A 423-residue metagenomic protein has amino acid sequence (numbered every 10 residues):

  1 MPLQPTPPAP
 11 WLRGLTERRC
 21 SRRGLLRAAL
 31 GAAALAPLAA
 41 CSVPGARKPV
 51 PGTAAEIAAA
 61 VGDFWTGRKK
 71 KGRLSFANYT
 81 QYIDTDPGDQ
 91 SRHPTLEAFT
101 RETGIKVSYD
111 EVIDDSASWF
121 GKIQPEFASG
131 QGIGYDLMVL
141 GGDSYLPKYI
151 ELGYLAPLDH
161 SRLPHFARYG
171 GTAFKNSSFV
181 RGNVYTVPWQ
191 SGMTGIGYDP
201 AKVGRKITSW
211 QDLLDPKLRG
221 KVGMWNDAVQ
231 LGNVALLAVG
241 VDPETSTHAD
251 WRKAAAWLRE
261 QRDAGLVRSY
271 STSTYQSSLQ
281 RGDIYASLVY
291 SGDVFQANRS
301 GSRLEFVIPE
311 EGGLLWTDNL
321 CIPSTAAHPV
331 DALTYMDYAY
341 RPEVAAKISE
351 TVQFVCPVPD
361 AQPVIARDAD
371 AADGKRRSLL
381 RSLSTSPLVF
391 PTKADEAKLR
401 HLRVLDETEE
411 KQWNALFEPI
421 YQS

Functional and structural regions predicted by a protein language model:
M1-C20, G31-P37: N-terminal secretory signal peptides
S42-P49: Bacterial lipoprotein signal-peptidase II cleavage site
I57-S144: Early extracytoplasmic/lumenal segment of secretory-pathway proteins
W65, Q131-M138, A156-G195, K221: A structural signal for short loop-to-beta-strand junctions that line the ligand-binding cleft of periplasmic/secreted
L146-P147, G223-D227, L231, A235 (+1 more regions): Ligand-binding pocket segment of bilobal, Venus flytrap-like solute-binding proteins
Y149-P157, R181-N183, Q296-I308, K375: Ligand-binding "clamshell"
P323-E396: Mature extracytoplasmic/periplasmic domains
L388-S423: Conserved C-terminal helix/tail region of periplasmic/extracytoplasmic solute-binding proteins
